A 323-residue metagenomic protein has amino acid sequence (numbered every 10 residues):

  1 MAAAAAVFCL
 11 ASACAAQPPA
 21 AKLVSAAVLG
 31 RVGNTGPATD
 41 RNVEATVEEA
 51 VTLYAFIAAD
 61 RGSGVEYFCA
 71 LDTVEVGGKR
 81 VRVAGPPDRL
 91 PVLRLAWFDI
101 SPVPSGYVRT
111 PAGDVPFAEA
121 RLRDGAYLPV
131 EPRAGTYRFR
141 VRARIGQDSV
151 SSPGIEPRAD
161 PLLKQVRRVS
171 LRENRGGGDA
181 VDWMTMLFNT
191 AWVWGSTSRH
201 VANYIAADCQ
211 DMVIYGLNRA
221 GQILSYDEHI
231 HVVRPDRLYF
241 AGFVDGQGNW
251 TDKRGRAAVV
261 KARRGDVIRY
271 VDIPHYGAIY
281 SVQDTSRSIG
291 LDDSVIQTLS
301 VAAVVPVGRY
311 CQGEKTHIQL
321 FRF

Functional and structural regions predicted by a protein language model:
A2-A11: Bacterial N-terminal signal peptides
L10-P18: Bacterial Sec-dependent signal peptides at the C-terminal "C-region" and cleavage site
Q17-L171: Beta-strand-enriched, solvent-exposed domains that form extended recognition/catalytic surfaces
E48-A50, N189, G265: Glycine-centered loop/turn motifs
D148-D227: N-terminal capping segments
Q222-Q312: ...with weaker cross-activation on analogous glycine-rich loops/strands in unrelated enzymes
V307-F323: Glycine- and charge-enriched low-complexity intrinsically disordered segments
